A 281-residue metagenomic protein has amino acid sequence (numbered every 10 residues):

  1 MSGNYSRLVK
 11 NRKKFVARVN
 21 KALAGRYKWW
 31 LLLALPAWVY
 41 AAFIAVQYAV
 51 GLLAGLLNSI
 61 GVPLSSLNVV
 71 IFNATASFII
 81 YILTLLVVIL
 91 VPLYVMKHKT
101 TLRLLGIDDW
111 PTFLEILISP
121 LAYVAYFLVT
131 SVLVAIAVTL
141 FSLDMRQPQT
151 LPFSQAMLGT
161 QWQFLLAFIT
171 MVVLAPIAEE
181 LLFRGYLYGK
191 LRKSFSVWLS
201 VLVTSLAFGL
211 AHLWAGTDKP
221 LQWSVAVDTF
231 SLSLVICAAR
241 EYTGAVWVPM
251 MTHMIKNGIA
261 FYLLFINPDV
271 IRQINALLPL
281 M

Functional and structural regions predicted by a protein language model:
M1-I118, V124, S131, A135 (+2 more regions): N-terminal, membrane-interfacial amphipathic/helix-forming hydrophobic leader that caps and precedes the first
P120-A122, F153-S154: Charged, low-complexity surface segments at secondary-structure and domain boundaries
F127-S131, M145-M281: Transmembrane helix-loop-helix hairpins at the membrane interface of multi-pass integral membrane proteins
